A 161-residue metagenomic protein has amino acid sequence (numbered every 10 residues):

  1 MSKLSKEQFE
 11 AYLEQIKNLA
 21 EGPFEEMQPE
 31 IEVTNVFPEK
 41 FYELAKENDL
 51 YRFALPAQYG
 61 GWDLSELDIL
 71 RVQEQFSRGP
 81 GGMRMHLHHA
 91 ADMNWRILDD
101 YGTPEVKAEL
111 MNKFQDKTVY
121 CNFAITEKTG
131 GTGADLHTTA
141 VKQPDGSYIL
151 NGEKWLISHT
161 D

Functional and structural regions predicted by a protein language model:
M1-H89, R96, D100, E105-D116 (+1 more regions): Amphipathic, small/basic residue-rich leader segments at the start of a protein or domain
W62, E105-D161: Glycine-rich, Trp-frequent "lid" loop and neighboring beta-strands that shape and gate the flavin cofactor pocket
H88-M93, S158-D161: Low-complexity, flexible helical/coil segments
D92-D100, T129, D135: Noncatalytic linker/hinge segments flanking ATPase motor cores
